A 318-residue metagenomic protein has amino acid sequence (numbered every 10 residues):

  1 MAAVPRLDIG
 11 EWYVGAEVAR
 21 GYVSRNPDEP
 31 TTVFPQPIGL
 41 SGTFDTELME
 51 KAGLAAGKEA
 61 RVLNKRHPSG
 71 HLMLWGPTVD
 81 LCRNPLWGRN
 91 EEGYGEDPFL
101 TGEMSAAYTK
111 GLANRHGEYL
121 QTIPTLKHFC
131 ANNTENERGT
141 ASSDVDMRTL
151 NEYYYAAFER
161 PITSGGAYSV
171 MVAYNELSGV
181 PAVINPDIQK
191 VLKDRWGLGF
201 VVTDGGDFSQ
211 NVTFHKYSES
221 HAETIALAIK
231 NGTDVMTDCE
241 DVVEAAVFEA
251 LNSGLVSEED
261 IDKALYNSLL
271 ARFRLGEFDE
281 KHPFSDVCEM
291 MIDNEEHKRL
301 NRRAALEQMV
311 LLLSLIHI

Functional and structural regions predicted by a protein language model:
M1-I316: Glycoside hydrolase catalytic-domain context in secreted enzymes
